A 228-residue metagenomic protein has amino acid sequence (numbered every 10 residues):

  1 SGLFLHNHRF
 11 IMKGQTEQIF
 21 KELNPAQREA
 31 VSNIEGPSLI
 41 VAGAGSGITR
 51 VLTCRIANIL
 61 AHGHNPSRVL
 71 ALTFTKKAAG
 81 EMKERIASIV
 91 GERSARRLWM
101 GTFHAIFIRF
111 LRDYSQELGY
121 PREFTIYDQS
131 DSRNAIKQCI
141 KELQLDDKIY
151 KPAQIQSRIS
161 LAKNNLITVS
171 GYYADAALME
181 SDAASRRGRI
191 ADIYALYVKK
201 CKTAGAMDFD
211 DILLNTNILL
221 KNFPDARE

Functional and structural regions predicted by a protein language model:
G2-Q18, E35-S38, A57-R227: A basic/glycine-biased coupling hinge at the interface between accessory DNA-binding modules
F20-I34: N-terminal pre-P-loop "Q-motif" helix
E22, I48-L52, I218-N222: Short secondary-structure boundary/capping elements
N24, T53, D210: Glycine-rich phosphate-binding loop at the start of an alpha helix
A26-E29, R55, N215: Well-ordered alpha-helical segments embedded in enzymatic catalytic cores
G36-C54: Walker A/P-loop
